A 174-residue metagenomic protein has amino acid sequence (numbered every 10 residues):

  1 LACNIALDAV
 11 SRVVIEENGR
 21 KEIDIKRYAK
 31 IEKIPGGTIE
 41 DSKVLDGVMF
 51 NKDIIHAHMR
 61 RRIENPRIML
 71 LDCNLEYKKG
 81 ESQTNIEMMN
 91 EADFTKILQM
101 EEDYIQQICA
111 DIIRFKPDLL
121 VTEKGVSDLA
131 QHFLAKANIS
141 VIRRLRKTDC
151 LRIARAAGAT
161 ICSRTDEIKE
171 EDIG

Functional and structural regions predicted by a protein language model:
L1-G174: Extended amphipathic alpha-helical scaffolds
